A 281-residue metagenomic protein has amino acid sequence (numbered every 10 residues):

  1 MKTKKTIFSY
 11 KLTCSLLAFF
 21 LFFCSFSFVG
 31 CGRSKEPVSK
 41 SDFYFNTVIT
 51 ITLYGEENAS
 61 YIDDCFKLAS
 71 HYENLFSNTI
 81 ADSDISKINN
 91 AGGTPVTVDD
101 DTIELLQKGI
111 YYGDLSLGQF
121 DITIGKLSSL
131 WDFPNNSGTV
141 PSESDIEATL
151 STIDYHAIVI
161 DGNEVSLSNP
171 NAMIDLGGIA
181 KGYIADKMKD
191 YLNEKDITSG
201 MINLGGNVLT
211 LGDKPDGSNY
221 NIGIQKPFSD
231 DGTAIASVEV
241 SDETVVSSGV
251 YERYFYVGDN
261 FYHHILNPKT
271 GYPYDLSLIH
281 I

Functional and structural regions predicted by a protein language model:
K2-I279: Mature catalytic core of soluble alpha/beta enzymes
